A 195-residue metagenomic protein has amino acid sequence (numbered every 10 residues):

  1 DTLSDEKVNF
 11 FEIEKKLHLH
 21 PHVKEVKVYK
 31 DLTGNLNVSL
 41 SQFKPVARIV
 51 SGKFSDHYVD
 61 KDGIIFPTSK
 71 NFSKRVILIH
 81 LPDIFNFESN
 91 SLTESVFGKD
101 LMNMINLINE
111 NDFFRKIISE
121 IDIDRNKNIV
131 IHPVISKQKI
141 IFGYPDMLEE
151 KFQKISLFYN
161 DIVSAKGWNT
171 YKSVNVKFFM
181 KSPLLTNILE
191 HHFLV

Functional and structural regions predicted by a protein language model:
D1-P21, R75-D100, G143-Q153, L157-K166: Periplasmic/extracytosolic POTRA-like scaffold domains at the N-termini of outer-membrane and outer-envelope
T2-V46, K53, K61-I64: Membrane-embedded segments
L3, K24-E25, N35, K44-R48 (+6 more regions): Short beta-strands and strand-coil junctions in structured, solvent-facing domains, enriched
K7, E25-Y29, N35-S41, H57-V59 (+6 more regions): Soluble periplasmic/extracytoplasmic beta-strand elements of cell-envelope proteins
V8, P21, D31-N35, G52-F54 (+7 more regions): Extracytoplasmic
P21, L40, S69, I105-D112 (+2 more regions): Sec/Tat-exported extracytoplasmic proteins
V38-E120: Extracytoplasmic segments of membrane-associated envelope/inner-membrane machinery
S136-V195: Extracytoplasmic/luminal low-complexity segments enriched in Pro/Gly and acidic/polar residues that act as flexible
